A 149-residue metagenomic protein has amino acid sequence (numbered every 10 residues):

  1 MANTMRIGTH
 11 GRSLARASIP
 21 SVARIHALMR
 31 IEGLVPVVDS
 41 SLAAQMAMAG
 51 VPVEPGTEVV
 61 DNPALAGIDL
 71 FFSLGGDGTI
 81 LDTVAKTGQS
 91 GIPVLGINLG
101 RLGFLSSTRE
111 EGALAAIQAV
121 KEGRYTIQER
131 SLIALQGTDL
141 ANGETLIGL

Functional and structural regions predicted by a protein language model:
M1-L14: Generic N-terminal amphipathic, Lys/Arg-enriched alpha-helix
L14, D77-T79, L102: Short glycine-rich anion-binding loops that position phosphate/pyrophosphate groups of nucleotides and phosphorylated
A17-S18, A43-A49: Short, charged/polar "capping" segments at the starts of alpha-helices and the immediately preceding loops
S18-I19, G78-V84: Short glycine/serine/threonine-rich phosphate/pyrophosphate-binding segments that cradle anionic phosphate groups
G33-L42: Short internal beta-strands
E54-I68: Short acidic low-complexity segments
S90-T108: Short, acidic/small-residue loops that bind anionic groups at enzyme active sites
L102-L149: Catalytic core of DAGKc-family lipid kinases
